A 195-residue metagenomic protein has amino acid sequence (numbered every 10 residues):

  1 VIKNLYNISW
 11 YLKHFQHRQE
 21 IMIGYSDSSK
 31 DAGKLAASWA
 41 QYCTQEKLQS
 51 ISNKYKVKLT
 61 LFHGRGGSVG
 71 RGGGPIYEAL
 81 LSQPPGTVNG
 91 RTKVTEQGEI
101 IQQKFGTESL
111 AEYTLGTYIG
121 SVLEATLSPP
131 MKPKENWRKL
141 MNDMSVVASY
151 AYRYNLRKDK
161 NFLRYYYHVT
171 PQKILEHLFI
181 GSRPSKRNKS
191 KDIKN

Functional and structural regions predicted by a protein language model:
V1-D31, A37: Catalytic alpha/beta active-site cores
K3-W10, L80-G98: Acidic, His- and aromatic-enriched active-site or binding-groove loops in soluble protein domains that engage sugars
L5-I8, Y55, A125, N155: Solvent-exposed amphipathic alpha-helical surface segments
H14-Q16, K54, P85-T87: A generic structural signal for short, non-catalytic loop/turn and secondary-structure boundary residues
R18-E20, K56-T60, R91: Beta-sheet entry/capping signal
G24-D27, L35-T44, Q49, R65 (+2 more regions): Acidic, glycine-enriched catalytic cores built around paired aspartates
K47-L59: A structural motif corresponding to the C-terminal end of an alpha-helix and its immediate exit/capping segment
L59-Y77: Conserved phosphate/anionic-ligand binding catalytic regions in large, soluble enzymes, centered on
